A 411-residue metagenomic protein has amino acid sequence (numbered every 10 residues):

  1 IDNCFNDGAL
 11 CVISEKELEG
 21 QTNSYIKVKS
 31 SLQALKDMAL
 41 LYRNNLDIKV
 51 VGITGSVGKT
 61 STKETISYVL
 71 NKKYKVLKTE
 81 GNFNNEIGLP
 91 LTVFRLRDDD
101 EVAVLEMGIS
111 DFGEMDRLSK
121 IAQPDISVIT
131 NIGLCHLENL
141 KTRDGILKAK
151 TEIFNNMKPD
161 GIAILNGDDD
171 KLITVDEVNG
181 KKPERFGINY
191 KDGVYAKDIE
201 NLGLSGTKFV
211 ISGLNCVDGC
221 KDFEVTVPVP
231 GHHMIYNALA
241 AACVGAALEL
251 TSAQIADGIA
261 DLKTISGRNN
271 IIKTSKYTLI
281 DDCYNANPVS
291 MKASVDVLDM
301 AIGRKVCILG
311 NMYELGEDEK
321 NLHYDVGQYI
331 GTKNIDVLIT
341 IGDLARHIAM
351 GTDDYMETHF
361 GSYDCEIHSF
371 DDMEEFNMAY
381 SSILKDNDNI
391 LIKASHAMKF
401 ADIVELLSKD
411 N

Functional and structural regions predicted by a protein language model:
I1-D37, P230, G303, Q328-Y329 (+1 more regions): N-terminal leader/targeting and accessory segments in enzymes
V12-E19, G167-K171, I188, G342-R346 (+1 more regions): Short, polar loop motifs at secondary-structure junctions
E15-K16, V50-T54, V128-L134, N166 (+4 more regions): Short beta-strands and strand-loop turn motifs
K16-Y25, L172-N179, I348-G351: Short loop/helix-cap segments at secondary-structure boundaries that form the rim of catalytic
Q33-G167, K171-N179, G245-A246, M378-S382 (+1 more regions): Phosphate-binding loop of NTP-binding sites
T62-I66, E200-F223, R268-I271: Acidic-glycine-rich active-site phosphate/pyrophosphate-binding loop
D116, E224-H232: A short glycine-threonine-serine/GTX helix/turn-capping micro-motif
N139, P159, G180-K182, C220-K221 (+2 more regions): ATP-dependent carboxylate-amine ligase
